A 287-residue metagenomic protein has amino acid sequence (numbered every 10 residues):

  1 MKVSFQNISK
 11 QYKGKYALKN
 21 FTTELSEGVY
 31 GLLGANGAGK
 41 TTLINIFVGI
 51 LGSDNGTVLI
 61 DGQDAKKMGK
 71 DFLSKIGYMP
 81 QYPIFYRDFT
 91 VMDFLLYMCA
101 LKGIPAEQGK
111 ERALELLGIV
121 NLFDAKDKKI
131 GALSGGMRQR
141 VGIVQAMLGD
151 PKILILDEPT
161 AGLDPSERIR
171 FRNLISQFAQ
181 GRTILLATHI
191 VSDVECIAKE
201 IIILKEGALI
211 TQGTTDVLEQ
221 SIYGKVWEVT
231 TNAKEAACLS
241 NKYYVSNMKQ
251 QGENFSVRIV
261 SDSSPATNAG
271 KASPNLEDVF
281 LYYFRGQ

Functional and structural regions predicted by a protein language model:
A35-G39: Walker A (P-loop) phosphate-binding loop of ABC-type ATPase nucleotide-binding domains
G56-K67, D71-F72: Conserved ABC transporter NBD signature motif
L96, A100, E107-A125: Conserved ABC ATPase "signature" region
K129-L133: Conserved ABC ATPase signature
L148-K152, G181: A short, proline-enriched helix->beta-strand linker immediately N-terminal to the Walker B motif in ABC-type P-loop
L154-E158: Catalytic Walker B motif of ABC-type/P-loop ATPase nucleotide-binding domains
F171-R258: ABC transporter nucleotide-binding domain
